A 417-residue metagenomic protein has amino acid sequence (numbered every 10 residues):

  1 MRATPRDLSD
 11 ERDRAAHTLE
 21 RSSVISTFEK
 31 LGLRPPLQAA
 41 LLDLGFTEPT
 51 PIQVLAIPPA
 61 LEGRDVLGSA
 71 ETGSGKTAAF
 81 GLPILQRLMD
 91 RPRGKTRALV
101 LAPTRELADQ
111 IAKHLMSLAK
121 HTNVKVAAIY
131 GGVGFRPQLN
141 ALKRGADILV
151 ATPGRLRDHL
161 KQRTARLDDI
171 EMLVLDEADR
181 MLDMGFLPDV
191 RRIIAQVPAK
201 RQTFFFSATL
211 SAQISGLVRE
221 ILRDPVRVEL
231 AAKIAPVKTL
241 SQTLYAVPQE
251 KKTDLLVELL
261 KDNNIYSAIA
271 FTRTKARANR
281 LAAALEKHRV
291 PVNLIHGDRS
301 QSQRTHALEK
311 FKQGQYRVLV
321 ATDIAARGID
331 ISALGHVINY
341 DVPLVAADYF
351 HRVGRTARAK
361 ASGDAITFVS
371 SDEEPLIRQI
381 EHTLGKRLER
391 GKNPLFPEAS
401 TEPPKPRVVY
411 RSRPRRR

Functional and structural regions predicted by a protein language model:
R2-L8, R14-T401: Conserved helicase RecA-like core
E398-R417: Dual-mode signal for accessory low-complexity, basic/Gly-rich regions
